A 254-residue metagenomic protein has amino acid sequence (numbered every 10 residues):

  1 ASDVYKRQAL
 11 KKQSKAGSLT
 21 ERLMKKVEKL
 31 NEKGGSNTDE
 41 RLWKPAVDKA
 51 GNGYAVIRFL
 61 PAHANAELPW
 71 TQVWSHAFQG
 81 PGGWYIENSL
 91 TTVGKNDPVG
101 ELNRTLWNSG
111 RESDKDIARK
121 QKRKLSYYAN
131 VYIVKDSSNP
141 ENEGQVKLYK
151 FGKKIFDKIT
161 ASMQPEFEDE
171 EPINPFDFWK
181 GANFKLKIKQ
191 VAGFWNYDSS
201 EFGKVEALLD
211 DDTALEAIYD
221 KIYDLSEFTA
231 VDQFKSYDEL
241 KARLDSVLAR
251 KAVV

Functional and structural regions predicted by a protein language model:
A1-Y5: Short, small-residue-biased leader/transition segments that mark boundaries at the very start of proteins
A9-P69: N-terminal-proximal low-complexity accessory segments that begin disordered and transition into the first
E21, E28, E32, E40 (+8 more regions): Glutamate identity and glutamate-enriched acidic tracts
E40-P45, A55, H76, W84-L90 (+2 more regions): Hydrophobic transmembrane signal anchors and adjacent membrane-proximal interface regions, especially in viral
P45-G51, R119-R123, S138-N139, N174-W179: A general structural signal for short secondary-structure junctions and capping/turn motifs
G53-A55, Y127, A182: Core residues of folded domains in eukaryotic genome-function proteins
L60-D169: Short, contiguous, well-structured surface segments enriched in hydrophobic/aromatic residues
K135-V254: Compact mixed alphabeta submodule
